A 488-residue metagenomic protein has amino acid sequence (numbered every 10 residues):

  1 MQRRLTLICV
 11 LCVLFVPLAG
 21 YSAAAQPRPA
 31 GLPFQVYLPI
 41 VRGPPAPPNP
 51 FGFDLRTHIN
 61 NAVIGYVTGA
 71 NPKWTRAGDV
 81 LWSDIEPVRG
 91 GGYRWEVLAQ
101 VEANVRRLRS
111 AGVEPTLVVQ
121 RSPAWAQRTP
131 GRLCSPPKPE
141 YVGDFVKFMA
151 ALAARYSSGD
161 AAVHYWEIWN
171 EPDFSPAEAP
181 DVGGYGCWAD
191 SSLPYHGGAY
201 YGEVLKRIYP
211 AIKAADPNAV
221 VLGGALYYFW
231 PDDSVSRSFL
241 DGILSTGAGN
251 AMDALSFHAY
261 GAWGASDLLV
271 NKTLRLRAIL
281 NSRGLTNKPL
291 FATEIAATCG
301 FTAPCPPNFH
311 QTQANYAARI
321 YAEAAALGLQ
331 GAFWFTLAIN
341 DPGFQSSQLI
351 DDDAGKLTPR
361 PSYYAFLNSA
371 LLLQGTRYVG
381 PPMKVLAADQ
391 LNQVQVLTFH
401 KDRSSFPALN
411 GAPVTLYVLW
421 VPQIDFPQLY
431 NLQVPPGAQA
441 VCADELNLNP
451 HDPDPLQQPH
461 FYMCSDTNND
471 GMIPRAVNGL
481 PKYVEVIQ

Functional and structural regions predicted by a protein language model:
I8-A19: Bacterial N-terminal signal peptides
P39, G43-V80: Boundary/entry segment of secreted carbohydrate-active catalytic domains
T68-M252, S256-A262: Substrate-binding cleft and catalytic face of glycoside hydrolase catalytic domains, especially the flexible beta-alpha
G223-W230, F257-A262, I279-N315, I339-D353: Active-site clefts of carbohydrate-active enzymes
G300-R377, P381-N392: Aromatic/acidic polysaccharide-binding cleft in carbohydrate-active enzymes
L386-Q439: Carbohydrate-binding surface patches
Q433-P455: Solvent-exposed beta-hairpin/edge-strand motifs
D454-Q488: C-terminal beta-strand-rich structural cap/linker in extracellular carbohydrate-active enzymes
